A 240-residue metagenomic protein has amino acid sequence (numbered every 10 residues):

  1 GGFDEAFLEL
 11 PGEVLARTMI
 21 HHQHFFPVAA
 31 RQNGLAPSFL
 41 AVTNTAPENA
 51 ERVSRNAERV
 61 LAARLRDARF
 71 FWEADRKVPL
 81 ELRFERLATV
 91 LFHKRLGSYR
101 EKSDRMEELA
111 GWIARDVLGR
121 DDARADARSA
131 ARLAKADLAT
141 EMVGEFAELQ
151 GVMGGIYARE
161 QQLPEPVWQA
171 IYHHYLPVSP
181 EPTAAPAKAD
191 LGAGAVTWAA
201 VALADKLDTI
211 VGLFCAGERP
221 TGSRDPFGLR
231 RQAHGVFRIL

Functional and structural regions predicted by a protein language model:
G1-L240: Amphipathic alpha-helical "coupling" segments that flank catalytic cores
